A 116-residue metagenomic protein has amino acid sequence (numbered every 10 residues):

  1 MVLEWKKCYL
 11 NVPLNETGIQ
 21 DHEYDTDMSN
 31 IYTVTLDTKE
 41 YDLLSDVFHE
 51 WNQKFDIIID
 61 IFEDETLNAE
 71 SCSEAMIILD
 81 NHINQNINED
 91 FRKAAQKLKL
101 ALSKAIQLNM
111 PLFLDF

Functional and structural regions predicted by a protein language model:
M1-M110, F116: Acidic (Asp/Glu-rich) sequence patches and key acidic residues that form negatively charged surfaces used
